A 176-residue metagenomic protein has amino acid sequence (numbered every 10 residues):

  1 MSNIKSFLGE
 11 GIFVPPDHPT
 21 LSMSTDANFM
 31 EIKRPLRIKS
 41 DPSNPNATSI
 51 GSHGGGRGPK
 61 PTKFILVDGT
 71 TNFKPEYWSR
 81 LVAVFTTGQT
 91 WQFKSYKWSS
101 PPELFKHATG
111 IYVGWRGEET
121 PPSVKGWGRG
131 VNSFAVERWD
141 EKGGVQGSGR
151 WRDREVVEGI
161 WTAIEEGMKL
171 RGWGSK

Functional and structural regions predicted by a protein language model:
M1-K176: Extended amphipathic alpha-helical regions
